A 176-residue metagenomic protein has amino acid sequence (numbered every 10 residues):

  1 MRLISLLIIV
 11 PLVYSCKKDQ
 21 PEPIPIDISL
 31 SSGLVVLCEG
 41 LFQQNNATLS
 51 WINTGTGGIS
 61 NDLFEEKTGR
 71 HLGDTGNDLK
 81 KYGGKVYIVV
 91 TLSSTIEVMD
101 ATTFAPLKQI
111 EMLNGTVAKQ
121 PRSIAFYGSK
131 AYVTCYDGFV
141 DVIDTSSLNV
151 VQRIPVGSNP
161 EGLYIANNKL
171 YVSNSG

Functional and structural regions predicted by a protein language model:
M1-L7: Sec-dependent signal peptide recognition, specifically the positively charged N-region followed immediately by
L12-S15: C-terminal motif of bacterial Sec signal peptides marking the signal peptidase cleavage site
K17-G176: Predominantly soluble domains enriched in secretory-pathway, periplasmic, or organellar proteins
